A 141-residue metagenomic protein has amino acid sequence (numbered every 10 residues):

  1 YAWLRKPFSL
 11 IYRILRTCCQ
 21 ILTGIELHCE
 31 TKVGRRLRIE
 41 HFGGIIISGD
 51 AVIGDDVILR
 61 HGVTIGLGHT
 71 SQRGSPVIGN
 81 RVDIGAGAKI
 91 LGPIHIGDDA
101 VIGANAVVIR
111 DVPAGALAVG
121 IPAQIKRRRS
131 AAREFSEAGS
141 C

Functional and structural regions predicted by a protein language model:
Y1-T23, A131-C141: Terminal amphipathic alpha-helical/low-complexity segments used for targeting or macromolecular assembly
L15, L59, N80, K126-R128 (+1 more regions): Short, intrinsically disordered low-complexity segments
T23, H28-C29, G34-R35, E40-G49 (+10 more regions): Left-handed beta-helix
H69-S71, S130: Short acidic, glycine/proline-rich loop/turn micro-motifs
A116-A118, P122-S136: Conserved beta-strand-loop-alpha-helix hinge in the C-terminal portion of ABC ATPase nucleotide-binding domains
